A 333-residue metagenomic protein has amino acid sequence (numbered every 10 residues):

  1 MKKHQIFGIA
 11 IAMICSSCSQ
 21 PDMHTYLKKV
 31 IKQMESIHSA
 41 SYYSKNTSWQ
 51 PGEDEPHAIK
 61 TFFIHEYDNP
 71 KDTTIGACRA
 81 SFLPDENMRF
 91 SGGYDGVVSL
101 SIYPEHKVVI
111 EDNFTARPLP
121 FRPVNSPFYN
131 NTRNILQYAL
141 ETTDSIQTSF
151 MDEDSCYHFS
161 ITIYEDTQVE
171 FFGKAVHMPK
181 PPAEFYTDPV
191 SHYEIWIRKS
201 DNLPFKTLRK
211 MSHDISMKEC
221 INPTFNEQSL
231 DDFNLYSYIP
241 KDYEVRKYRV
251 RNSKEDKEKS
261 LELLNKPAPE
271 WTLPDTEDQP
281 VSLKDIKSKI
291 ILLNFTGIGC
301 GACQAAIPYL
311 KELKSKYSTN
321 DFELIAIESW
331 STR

Functional and structural regions predicted by a protein language model:
M1-F7: Bacterial N-terminal signal peptides that target proteins for export
G8-S16: Bacterial N-terminal signal peptides
S17-T61, Y67-D68, T73, T142-S149: N-terminal leader/targeting segments and the immediate start of mature chains
D68-F128: An acidic-aromatic
Y129-S200: Extended beta-strand-rich segments in extracellular/periplasmic secretory proteins, especially within noncatalytic
E184-S191, S200-Q279, I286: Non-transmembrane domains of secretory- and envelope-associated proteins
V281-Q304, L310, E323-L324: Short active-site neighborhood of thiol/selenol oxidoreductases, capturing the structured segment around
Q304-R333: Structural microenvironment flanking redox-active thiols in thiol-disulfide oxidoreductases
